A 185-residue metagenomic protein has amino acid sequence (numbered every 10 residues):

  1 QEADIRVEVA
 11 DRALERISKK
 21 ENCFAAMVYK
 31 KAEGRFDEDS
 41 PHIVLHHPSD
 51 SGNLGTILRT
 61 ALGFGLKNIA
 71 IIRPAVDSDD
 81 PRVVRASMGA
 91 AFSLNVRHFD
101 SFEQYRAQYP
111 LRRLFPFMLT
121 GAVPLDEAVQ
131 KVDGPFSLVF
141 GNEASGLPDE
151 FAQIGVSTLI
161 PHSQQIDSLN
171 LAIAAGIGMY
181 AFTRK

Functional and structural regions predicted by a protein language model:
Q1-S51, T183: Arg/Lys-rich RNA-binding interfaces used to dock onto structured RNA substrates
I5-R6, N95, R113, V156: Conserved beta-strand segments of alpha/beta enzyme cores
V9-D11, H46, I72-R73, N95 (+1 more regions): Short beta->alpha connector loops at strand-helix junctions that form conserved, small/polar/Pro-enriched
I17-E21, Y105, L125-D126, D167-I173: Short, charged, surface-exposed secondary-structure boundary motifs
A26-V28, I43-V44, A70, L138 (+1 more regions): Conserved beta-strand segments that form the floor/walls of ligand-binding pockets within enzyme and binding domains
M27, T60-F64, V76-F92, D149-K185: Structured adenosyl-cofactor binding patch, chiefly the S-adenosyl-L-methionine
E33-G121: RNA substrate-binding interface of SAM-dependent RNA methyltransferases
F117-I166: Active-site/ligand-binding-proximal alpha/beta "capping" segment
